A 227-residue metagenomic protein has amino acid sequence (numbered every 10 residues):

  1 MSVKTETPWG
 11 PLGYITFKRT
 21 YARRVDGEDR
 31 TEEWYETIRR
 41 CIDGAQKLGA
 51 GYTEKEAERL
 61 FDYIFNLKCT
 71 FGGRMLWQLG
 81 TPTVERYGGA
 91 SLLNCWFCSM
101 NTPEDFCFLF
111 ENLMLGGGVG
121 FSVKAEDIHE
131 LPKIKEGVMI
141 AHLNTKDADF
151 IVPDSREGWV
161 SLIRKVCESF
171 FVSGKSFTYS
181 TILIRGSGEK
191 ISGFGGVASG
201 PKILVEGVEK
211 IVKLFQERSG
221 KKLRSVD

Functional and structural regions predicted by a protein language model:
M1-D227: Extended catalytic cores of very large enzyme megasubunits
